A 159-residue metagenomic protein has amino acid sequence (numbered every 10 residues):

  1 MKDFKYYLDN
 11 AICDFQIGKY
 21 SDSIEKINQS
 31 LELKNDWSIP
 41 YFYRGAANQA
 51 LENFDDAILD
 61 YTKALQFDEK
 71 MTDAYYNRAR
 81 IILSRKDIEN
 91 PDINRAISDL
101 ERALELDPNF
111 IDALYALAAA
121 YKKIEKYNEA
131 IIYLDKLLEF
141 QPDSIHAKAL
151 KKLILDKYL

Functional and structural regions predicted by a protein language model:
D3-L33, A46, A50: Alpha-helical segment of the N-proximal tetratricopeptide repeat
F15, F42, Q49, Y76 (+3 more regions): Position-specific recognition of the canonical hydrophobic site in helix A of tetratricopeptide repeat
Q29-E32, T62-Q66, E101-E105, L138-E139: Conserved structural position within tetratricopeptide repeats
